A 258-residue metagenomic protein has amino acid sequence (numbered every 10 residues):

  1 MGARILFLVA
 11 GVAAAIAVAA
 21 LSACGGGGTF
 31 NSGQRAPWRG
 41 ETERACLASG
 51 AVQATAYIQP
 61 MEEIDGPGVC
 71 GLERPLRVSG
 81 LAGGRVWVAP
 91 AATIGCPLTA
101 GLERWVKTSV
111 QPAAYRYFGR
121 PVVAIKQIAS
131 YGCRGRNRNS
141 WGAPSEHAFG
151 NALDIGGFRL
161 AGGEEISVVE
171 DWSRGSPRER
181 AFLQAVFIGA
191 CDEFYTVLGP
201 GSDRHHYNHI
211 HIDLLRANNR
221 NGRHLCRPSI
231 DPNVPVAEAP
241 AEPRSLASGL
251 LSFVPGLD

Functional and structural regions predicted by a protein language model:
M1-C24: Sec-dependent bacterial lipoprotein signal peptides
V18, G40, E63-I64, P90 (+2 more regions): Processing junctions and N-termini across compartments
V18-E43: Bacterial Sec signal peptide processing site at the extreme N-terminus
G27-F30, M61, D65-G68, L76-S79 (+5 more regions): Catalytic cores and adjacent binding grooves of peptidoglycan-active enzymes
G33-G40, T93-W105, P177-A181: Soluble non-cytosolic domains of exported or imported proteins
A45-K126: Active-site acidic/histidine clusters and adjacent loop/turn architecture that either coordinate catalytic ions
R116-G150: Active-site-adjacent substructure of cysteine-protease-like catalytic cores
